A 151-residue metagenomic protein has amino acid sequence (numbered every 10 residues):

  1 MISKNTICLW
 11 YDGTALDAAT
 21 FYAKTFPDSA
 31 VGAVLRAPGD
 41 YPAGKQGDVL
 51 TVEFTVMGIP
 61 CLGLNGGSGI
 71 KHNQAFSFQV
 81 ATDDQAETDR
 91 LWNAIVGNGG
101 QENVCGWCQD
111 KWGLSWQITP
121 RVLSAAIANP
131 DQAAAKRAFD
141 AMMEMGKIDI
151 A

Functional and structural regions predicted by a protein language model:
S3, D48-L50, Q74: Residues that flank catalytic or metal-binding motifs in active/ligand-binding sites
T6-C8, T51, S77-Q79: Short aromatic/hydrophobic contact patches that present stacked aromatics for nucleic-acid/ligand binding
L9-G58: Core segments of cupin and vicinal oxygen chelate
Y11, A15, T25, V56-P60 (+4 more regions): Vicinal oxygen chelate
V52-E53, S68-I70: Short secondary-structure boundary/capping segments
L64-G66: Active-site-proximal beta-strand/loop segments in catalytic clefts of secreted hydrolases
P130-A151: C-terminal cap/linker of serine protease catalytic domains
